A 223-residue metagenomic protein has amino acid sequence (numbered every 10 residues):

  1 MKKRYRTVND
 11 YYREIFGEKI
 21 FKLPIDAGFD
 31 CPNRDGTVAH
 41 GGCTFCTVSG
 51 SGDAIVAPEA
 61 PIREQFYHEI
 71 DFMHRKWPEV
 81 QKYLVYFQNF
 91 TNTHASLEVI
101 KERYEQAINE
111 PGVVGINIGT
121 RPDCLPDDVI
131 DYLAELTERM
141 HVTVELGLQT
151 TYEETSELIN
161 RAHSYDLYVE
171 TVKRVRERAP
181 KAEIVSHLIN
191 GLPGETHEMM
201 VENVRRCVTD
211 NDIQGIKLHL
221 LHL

Functional and structural regions predicted by a protein language model:
M1-G42, T47-I62, Y67-L84: N-terminal [4Fe-4S]-dependent radical SAM core
A27-F29, P61, Q65-E102, K173-E177 (+2 more regions): N-proximal accessory regions
S49-E69, W77-L97, G112-L125, H141-Y168 (+1 more regions): Core AdoMet radical
H74-W77, Y104-P111, D131-H141, K173-E177: Acidic (Asp/Glu)-rich catalytic clusters
L97-E105, P126-E135, E198-V201: Distinct, well-ordered alpha-helical segments
E110-I116, E183-S186: Short, surface-exposed connector motifs at secondary-structure boundaries
D166-L223: Conserved C-terminal portion of the radical SAM core fold that forms the substrate/S-adenosylmethionine-binding
